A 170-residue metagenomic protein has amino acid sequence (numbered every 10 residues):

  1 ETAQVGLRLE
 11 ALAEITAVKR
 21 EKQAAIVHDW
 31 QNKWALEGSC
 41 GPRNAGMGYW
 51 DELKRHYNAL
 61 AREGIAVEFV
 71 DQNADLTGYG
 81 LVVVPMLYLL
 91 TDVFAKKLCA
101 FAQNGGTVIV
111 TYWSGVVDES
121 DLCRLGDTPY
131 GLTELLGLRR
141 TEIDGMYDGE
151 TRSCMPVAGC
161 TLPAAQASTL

Functional and structural regions predicted by a protein language model:
E1-L170: Carbohydrate-binding surfaces of carbohydrate-active enzymes
